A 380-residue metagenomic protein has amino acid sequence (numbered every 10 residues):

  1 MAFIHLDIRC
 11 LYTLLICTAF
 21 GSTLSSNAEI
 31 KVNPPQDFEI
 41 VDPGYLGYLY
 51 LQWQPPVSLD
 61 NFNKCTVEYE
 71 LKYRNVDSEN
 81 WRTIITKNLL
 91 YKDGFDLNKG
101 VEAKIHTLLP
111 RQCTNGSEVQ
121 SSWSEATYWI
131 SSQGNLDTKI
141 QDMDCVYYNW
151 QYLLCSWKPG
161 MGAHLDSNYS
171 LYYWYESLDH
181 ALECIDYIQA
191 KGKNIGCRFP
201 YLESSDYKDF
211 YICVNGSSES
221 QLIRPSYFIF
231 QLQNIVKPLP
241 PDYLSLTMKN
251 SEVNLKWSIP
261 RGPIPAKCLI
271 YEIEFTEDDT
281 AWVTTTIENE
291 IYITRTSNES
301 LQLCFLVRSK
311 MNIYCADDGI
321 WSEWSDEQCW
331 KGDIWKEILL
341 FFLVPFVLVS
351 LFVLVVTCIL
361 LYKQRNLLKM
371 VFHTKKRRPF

Functional and structural regions predicted by a protein language model:
M1-D37, C65, E70-V76, V101-K104: N-terminal Sec-dependent signal peptide, specifically the hydrophobic helical h-region
A2-L11, C17, V76, L90-Q120 (+2 more regions): Beta-strand-rich modules
S22-I30, L109-L136, E219-P238, N312-L340: Extracellular fibronectin type III
G47-N63, Q151-A163, L246, S251-A266: Conserved aromatic anchor
L49, F62-E70, L153, L165-Y173 (+1 more regions): Solvent-exposed loop segments of extracellular immunoglobulin-like
N80-L89, C184-K193, W282-E290: Short beta-strand segments within Ig-like beta-sandwich modules, predominantly Fibronectin type-III
Y227-Q233, S245-E252, P260-R261, P265-I338: Extracellular juxtamembrane "stalk/ectodomain stem" immediately N-terminal to a transmembrane helix in metazoan
F341-H373: Single-pass type I membrane-protein transmembrane alpha-helix
